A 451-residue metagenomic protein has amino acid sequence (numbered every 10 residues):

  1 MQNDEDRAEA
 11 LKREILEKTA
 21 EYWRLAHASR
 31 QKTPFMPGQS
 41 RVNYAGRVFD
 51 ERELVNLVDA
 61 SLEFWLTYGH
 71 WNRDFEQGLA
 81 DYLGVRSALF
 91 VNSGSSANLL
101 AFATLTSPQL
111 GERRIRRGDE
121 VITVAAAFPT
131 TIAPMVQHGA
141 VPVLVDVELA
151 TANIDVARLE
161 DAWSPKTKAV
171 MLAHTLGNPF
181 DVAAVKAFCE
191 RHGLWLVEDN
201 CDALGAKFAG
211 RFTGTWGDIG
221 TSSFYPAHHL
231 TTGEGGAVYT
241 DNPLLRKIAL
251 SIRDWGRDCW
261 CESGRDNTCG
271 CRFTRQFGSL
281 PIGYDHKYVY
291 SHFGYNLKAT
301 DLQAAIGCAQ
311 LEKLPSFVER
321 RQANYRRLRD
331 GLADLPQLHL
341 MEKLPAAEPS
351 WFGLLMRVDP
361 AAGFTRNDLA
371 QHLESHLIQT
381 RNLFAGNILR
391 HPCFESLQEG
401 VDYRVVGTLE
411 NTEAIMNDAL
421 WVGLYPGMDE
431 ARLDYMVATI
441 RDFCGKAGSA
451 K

Functional and structural regions predicted by a protein language model:
M1-L66, S291, G423: N-terminal "arm"/small-domain region of PLP-dependent enzymes with the aminotransferase-like
A26, S107-N200, K207: PLP-dependent aminotransferase-like
Q31-K32, F75-Q77, G84-A88, G94 (+5 more regions): PLP-dependent aminotransferase class I/II
F49, T67, A127, A150-T151 (+5 more regions): Glycine-/small-residue-rich active-site loops that bind phosphorylated ligands and cofactors
H70-E120, A133-H138, L144, R211: Phosphate-binding glycine-rich loop
L89, I122, V143, L196-V197 (+3 more regions): Structural detector of well-ordered beta-strand residues that form the stable sheet scaffold of enzyme domains
E198-T232, K247, K287-V289: Conserved active-site segment immediately N-terminal to the catalytic lysine that forms the internal aldimine
S223, G236-N242, C308: Short beta-strand-to-turn element immediately C-terminal to the catalytic PLP-Schiff-base lysine in fold type I
